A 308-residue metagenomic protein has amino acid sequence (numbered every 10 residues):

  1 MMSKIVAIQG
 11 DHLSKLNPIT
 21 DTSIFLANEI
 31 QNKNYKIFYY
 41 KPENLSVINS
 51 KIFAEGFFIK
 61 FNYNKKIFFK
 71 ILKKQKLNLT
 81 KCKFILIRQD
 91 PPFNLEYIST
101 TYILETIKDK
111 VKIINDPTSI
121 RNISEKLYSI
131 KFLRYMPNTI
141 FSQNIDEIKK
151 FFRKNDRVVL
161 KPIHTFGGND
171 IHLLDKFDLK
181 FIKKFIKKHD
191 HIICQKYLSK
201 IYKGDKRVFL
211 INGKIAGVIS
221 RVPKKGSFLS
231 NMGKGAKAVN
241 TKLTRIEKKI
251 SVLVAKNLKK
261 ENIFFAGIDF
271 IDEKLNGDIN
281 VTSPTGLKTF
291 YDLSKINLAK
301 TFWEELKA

Functional and structural regions predicted by a protein language model:
M2-A7: Extreme N-terminal starter segment of soluble prokaryotic enzymes
I8, L86-I87, Q195: Redox-cofactor binding/interface segments in oxidoreductases and associated redox assembly factors
H12, Q89-P92, I163-T165, P284: Short glycine-rich anion-binding loops that position phosphate/pyrophosphate groups of nucleotides and phosphorylated
S14-F141: Conserved N-proximal alpha/beta basic substrate-recognition cap immediately N-terminal to, or forming the N-lobe
L16-I19, K242-A308: ATP-dependent carboxylate activation and anion-phosphoryl transfer catalytic cores that bind Mg-ATP to form
P117-R121, I215, R221-K224, I271-L275: Short glycine-enriched loops at secondary-structure junctions
I145-D146, R153-D156, H164-L258: Phosphate-binding site of ATP-dependent enzymes
V158-L160, I192-Q195, F264-D269: A short linear hydrophobic-aromatic micro-motif
